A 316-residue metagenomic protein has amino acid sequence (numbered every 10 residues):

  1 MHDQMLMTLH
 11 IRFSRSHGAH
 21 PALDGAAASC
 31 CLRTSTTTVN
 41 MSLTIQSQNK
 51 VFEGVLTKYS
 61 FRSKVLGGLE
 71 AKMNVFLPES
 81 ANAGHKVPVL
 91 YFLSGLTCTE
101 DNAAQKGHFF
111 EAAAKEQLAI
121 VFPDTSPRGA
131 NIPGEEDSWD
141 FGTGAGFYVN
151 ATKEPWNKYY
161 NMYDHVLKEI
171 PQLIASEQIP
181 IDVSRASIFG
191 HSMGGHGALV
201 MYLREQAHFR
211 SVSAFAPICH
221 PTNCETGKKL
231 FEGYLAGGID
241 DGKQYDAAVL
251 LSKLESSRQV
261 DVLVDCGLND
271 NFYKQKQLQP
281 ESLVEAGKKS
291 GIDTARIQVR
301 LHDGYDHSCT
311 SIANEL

Functional and structural regions predicted by a protein language model:
M1, A22-L23, L268: Intrinsically disordered, low-complexity regulatory regions of eukaryotic regulatory proteins
M1, M5-M7: Methionine residue identity
T8-L23, C30-K58: N-terminal targeting or regulatory segments adjacent to alpha/beta-hydrolase or S9 domains
G25-A27, L32, G84, N223: Local alpha-helix boundary/kink/capping signal
S42-L316: Non-catalytic cap/lid and distal C-terminal segments of serine-dependent acyl enzymes
